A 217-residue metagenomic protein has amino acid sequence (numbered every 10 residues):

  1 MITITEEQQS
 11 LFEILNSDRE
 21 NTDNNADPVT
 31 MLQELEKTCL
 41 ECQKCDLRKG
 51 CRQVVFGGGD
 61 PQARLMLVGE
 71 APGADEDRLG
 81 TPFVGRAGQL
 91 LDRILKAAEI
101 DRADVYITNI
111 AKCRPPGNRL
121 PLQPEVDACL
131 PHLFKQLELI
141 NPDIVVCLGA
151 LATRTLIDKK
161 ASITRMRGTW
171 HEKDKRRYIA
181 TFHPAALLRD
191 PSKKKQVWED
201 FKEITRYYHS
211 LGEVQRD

Functional and structural regions predicted by a protein language model:
I2-D217: A polyanion-binding, active-site-adjacent surface
